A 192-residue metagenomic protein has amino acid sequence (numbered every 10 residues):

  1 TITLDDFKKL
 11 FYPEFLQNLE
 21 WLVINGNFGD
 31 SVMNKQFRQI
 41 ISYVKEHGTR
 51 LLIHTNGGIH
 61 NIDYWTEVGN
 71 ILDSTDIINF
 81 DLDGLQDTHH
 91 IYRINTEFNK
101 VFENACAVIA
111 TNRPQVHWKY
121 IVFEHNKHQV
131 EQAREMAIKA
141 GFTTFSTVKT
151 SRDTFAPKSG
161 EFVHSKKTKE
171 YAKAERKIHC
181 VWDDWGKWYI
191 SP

Functional and structural regions predicted by a protein language model:
T1-D5, Q17-W21, M33, R38 (+3 more regions): Radical SAM enzyme [4Fe-4S]-AdoMet core and its adjacent flexible, acidic and glycine-rich loops/tails across
L10-N27: Short Fe-S-cluster ligation motifs
G26-N27, T55, Y120: Short glycine-centered, acidic/aromatic-flanked micro-motifs in structured strand/loop junctions that mark active-site
D30: Thiamine diphosphate
L51: Single conserved hydrophobic/aromatic residue that forms the stacking wall/gate of nucleotide- or nucleobase-binding
G57-I59: Short beta-strand->alpha-helix junction loop in the catalytic core of nucleotide-activated group-transfer enzymes
N61-D63: Structural motif
